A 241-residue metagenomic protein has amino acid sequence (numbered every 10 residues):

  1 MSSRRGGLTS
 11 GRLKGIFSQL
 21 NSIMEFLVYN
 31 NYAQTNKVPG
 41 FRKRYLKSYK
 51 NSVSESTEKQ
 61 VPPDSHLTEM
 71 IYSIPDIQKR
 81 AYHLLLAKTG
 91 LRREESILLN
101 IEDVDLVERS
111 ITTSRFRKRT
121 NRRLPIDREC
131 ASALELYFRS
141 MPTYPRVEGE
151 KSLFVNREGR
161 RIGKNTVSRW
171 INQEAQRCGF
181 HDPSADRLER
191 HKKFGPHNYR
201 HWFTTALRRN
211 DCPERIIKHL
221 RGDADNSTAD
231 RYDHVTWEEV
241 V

Functional and structural regions predicted by a protein language model:
M1-S52: N-terminal core-binding DNA-recognition domain of tyrosine recombinases/integrases
N21, E25, R80-E94, I111 (+1 more regions): Short pre-functional
L46-E69, K118-E129, P145-E150: DNA breakage-rejoining catalytic core of tyrosine-based enzymes
V61-R93, R119, R200: Basic, Lys/Arg- and aromatic-enriched nucleic-acid-binding interface segment
T89, E94, L98-A133, G149: Conserved tyrosine-mediated DNA breakage-rejoining catalytic core shared by Y-recombinases
R115, R221-V241: Catalytic-site neighborhood detector that most strongly recognizes the C-terminal catalytic loop/helix of tyrosine
R128-R190: Active-site/catalytic core of tyrosine-dependent DNA strand-transfer enzymes
R169-H219, D223-N226: Short, basic (Lys/Arg/His-rich) helix/loop patches that form interaction surfaces in the mid-to-C-terminal regions
